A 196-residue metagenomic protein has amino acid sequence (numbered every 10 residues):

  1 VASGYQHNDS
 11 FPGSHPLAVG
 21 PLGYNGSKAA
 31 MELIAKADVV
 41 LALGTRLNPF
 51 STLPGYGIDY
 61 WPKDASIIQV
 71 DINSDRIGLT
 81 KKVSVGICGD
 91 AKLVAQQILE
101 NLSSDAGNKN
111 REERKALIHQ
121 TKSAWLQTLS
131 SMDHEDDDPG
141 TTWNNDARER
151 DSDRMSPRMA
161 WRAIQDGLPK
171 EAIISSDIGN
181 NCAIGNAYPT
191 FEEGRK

Functional and structural regions predicted by a protein language model:
V1-V40, G167-K196: Anionic-ligand anchoring segments at beta-strand to alpha-helix junctions in alpha/beta enzyme folds, i.e., glycine
A2-G4, L43, V70, G89: Generic beta-sheet signal
N8, L47-P49, R76, V94 (+1 more regions): Glycine-rich nucleotide phosphate-binding loop and flanking beta-alpha elements of Rossmann-like dinucleotide-binding
P12-L17, T45, S51-G55, G78-K82 (+2 more regions): Short acidic, glycine/serine/threonine-rich loops at helix termini
S14-V19, A42-L47, D59-D64, R148-D151 (+1 more regions): Short linear motifs at secondary-structure transitions and domain/linker junctions
V19-G23, D59-P62, G86-D90, D105-N108 (+1 more regions): Short, low-complexity, polar/charged sequence segments that are solvent-exposed and flexible
G23-R76: Phosphate/diphosphate-binding loops
D64-I178: Phosphate/pyrophosphate-binding active-site segments
